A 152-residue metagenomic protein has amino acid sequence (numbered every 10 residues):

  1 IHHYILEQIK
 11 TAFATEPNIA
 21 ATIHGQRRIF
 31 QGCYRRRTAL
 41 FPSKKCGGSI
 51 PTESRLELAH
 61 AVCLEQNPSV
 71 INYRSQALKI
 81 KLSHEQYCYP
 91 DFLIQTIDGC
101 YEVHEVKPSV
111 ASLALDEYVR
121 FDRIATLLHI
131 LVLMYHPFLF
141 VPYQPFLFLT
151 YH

Functional and structural regions predicted by a protein language model:
I1-H152: Electrostatic, structured charged patches in enzyme active sites and in nucleic-acid/phosphate-binding
